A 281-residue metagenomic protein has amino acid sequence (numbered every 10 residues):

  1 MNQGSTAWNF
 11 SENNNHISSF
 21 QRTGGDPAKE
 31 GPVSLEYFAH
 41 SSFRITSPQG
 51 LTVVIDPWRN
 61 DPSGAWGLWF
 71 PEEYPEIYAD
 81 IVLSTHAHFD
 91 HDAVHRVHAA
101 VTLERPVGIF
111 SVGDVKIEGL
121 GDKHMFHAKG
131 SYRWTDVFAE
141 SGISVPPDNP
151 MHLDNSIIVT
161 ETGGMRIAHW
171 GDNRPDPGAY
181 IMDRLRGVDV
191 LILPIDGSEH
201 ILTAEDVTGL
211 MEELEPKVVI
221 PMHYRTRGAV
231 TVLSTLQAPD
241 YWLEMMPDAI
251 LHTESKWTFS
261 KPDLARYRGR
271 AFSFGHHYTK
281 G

Functional and structural regions predicted by a protein language model:
M1-H16: N-terminal non-globular leader segments, chiefly Sec-dependent signal peptides
N14-P32, F38-L83, H91-T102, V107 (+2 more regions): Pre-active-site segment of Zn-dependent metallo-hydrolases
P27-V33, S47-V53, S111-I117, V159-I167 (+2 more regions): Beta-strand-turn-beta hairpins that frame and shape the catalytic cleft of phosphate-ester-processing enzymes
T46, V94-G121, P146, V207-H223 (+1 more regions): P-loop/Walker A phosphate-binding loop and immediately adjacent motor/lid segment at beta-alpha junctions
V54-W58, Y78-V94, G119-L120, A168-N173 (+3 more regions): Active-site neighborhood of phospho(di)ester-bond hydrolases with catalytic His/Asp-centered motifs
N60-P62, A87-A93, F126-H127, P175-G178 (+3 more regions): Active-site environment of divalent metal-dependent phosphoester hydrolases
E140-L214, T231: Active-site-proximal loop/helix segments of hydrolase catalytic cores
L214-G281: Binuclear metal-ion centers of metallo-dependent hydrolases, dominated by the metallo-beta-lactamase
